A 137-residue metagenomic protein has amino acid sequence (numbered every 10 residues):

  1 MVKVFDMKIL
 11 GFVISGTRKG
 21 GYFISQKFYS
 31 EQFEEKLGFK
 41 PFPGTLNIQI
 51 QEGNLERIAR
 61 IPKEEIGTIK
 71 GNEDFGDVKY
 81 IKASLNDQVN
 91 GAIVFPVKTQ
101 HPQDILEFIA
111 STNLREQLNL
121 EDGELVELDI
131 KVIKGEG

Functional and structural regions predicted by a protein language model:
V2-P102, D122, V126-L128, K134-G137: Long, compositionally biased stretches
L106: Glycine-rich phosphate- or other oxyanion-binding loops that anchor nucleotides, phosphorylated ligands
A110-E116: Short alpha-helix capping/helix-loop boundary micro-motifs
Q117-E121: A short glycine-leucine-enriched loop at secondary-structure breakpoints that most characteristically corresponds
